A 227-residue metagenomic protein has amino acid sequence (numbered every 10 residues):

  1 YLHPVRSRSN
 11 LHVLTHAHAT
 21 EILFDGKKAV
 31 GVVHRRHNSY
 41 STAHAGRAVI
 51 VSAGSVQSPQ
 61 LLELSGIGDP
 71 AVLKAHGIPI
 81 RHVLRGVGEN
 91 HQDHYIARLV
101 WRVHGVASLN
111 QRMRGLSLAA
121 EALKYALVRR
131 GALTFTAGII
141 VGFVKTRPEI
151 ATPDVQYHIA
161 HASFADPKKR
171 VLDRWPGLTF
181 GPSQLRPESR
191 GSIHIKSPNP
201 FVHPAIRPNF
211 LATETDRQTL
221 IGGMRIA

Functional and structural regions predicted by a protein language model:
Y1-R8, V33, P208-N209: Helix-loop-beta segment of a Rossmann-like dinucleotide-binding subdomain
R8-T20, H44: A conserved beta-strand/loop element that lines the FAD pocket in flavoprotein oxidoreductases
H12-L14, P79-V83, H158: General small-molecule cofactor/ligand-binding pocket signal
I22, G31-A122, A132: Glycine-rich loop(s) and the adjacent beta-strand/alpha-helix scaffold that form part
K27-V33, G177: Short, hydrophobic/aromatic-rich segments at coil-to-beta transitions
V100-L220: FAD cofactor-binding and catalytic pocket of flavoenzymes
